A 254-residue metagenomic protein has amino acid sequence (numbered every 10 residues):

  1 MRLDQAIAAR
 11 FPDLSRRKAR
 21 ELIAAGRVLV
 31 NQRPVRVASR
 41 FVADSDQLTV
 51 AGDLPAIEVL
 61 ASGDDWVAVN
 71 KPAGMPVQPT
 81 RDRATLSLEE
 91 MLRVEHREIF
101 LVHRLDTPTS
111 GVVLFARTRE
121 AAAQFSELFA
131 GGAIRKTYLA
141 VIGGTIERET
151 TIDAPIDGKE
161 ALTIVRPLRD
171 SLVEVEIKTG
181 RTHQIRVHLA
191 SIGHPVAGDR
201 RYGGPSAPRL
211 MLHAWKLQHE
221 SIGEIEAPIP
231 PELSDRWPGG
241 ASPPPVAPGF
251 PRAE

Functional and structural regions predicted by a protein language model:
M1-E160, M211, P231-E254: RNA pseudouridine synthases
A19, A84-L92, T118-A121, D170-G223 (+1 more regions): Pseudouridine synthase
